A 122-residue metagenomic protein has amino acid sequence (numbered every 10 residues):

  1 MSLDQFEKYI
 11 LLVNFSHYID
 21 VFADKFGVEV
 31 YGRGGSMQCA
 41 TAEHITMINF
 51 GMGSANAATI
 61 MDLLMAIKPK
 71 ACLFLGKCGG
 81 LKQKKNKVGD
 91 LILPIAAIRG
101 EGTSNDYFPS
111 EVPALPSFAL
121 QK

Functional and structural regions predicted by a protein language model:
M1-Q121: Metabolite-binding pocket within alpha/beta catalytic cores that recognizes anionic/polar moieties
